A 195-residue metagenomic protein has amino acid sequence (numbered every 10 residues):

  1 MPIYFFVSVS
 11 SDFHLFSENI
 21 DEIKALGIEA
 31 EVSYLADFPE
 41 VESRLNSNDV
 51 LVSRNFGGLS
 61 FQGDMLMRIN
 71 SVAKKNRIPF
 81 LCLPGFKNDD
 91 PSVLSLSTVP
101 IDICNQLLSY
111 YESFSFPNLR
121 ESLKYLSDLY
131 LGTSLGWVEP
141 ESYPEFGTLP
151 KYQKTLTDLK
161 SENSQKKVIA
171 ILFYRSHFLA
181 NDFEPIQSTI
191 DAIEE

Functional and structural regions predicted by a protein language model:
M1-E195: An N-terminal assembly and electron-transfer interface module characteristic of large anaerobic redox and radical
